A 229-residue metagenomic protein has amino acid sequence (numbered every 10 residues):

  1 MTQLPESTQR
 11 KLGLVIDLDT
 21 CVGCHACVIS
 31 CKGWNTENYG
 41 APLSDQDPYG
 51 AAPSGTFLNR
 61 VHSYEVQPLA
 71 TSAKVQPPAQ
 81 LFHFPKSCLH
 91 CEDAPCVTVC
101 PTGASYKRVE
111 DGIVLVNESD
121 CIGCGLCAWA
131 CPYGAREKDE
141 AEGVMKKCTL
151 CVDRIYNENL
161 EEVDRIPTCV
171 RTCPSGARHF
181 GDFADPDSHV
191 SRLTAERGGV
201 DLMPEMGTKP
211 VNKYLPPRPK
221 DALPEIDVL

Functional and structural regions predicted by a protein language model:
M1-L229: Non-ligating segments of multi-cofactor redox enzymes
